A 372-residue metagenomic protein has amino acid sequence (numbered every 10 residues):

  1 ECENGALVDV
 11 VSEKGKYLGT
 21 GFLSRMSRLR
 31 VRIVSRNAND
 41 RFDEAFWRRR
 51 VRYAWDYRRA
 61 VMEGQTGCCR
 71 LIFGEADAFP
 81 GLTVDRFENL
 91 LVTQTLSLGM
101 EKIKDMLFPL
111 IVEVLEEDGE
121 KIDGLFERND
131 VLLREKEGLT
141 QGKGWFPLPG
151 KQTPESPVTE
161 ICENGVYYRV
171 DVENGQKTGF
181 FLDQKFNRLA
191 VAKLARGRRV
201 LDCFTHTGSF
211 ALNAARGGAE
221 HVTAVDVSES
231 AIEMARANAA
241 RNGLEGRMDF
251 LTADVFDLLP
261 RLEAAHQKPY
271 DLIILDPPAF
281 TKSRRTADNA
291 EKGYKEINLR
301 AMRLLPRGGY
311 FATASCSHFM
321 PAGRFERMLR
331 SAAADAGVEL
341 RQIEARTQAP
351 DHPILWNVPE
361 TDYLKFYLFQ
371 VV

Functional and structural regions predicted by a protein language model:
E1-E88: Non-catalytic accessory regions of SAM-dependent methyltransferases
I72-D85, K104-F180: Non-catalytic substrate-recognition/targeting regions of SAM-dependent transferases
G197-H206: Conserved class I S-adenosyl-L-methionine
T207-E220: Conserved SAM-binding loop of SAM-dependent methyltransferases across substrates and taxa, primarily the Class I
H221-D226: Conserved SAM-binding motif I beta-strand of class I
S230-I274: S-adenosyl-L-methionine
P269, E296, Y310-V372: C-terminal catalytic and target-recognition region of SAM-dependent MTase-like enzymes, primarily methyltransferases
Y270-R300: Mobile active-site "lid"/loop adjacent to the S-adenosyl-L-methionine
